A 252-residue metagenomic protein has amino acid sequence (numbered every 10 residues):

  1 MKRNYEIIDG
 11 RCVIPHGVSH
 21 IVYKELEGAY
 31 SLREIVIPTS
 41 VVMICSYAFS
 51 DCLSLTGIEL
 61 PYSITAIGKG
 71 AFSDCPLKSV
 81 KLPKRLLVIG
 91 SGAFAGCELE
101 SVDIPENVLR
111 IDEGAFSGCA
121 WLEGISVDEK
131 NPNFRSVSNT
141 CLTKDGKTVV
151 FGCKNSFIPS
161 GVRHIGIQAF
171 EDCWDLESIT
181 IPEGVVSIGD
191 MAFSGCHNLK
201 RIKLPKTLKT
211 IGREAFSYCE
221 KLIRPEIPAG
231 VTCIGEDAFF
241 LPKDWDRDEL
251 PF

Functional and structural regions predicted by a protein language model:
M1-H20, A29-M43, L53-A66, C75-V88 (+7 more regions): Structural signature of tandem-repeat unit edges
Y23-E25, C45-A48, G68-A71, G90-A93 (+5 more regions): Consensus positions within tandem repeat domains that build extended binding/scaffold surfaces
T143-G146: Short acidic-glycine loop/turn motifs at beta-strand connectors
